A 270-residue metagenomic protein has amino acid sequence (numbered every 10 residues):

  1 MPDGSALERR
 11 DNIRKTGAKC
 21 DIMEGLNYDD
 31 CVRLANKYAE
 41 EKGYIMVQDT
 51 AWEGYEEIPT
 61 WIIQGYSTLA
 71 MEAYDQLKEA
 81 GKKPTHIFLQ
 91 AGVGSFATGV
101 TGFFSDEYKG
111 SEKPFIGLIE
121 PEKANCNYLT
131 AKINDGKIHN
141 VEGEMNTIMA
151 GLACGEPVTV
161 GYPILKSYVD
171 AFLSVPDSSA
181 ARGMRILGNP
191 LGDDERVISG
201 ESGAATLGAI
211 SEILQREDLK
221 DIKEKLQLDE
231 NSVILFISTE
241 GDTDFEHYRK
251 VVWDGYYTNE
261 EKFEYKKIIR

Functional and structural regions predicted by a protein language model:
M1-Y38, C126-I138, G161, E246-R249: Active-site-proximal loop->helix
G4-S5, L26-N27, A91-G92, E122 (+3 more regions): Short beta->alpha linker loops
N12, E53-S167, E217, I222-I269: Glycine-rich phosphate/pyrophosphate-binding loop at beta-loop-alpha junctions
I22-M23, M46-D49, L89, L118-I119 (+2 more regions): General beta-strand structural signal in soluble alpha/beta enzymes
L34, G99-F103, I186: A short acidic, amphipathic alpha-helical/loop segment
E40-Q48, S67, Y74, A124-H139 (+1 more regions): Acidic-glycine-rich active-site phosphate/pyrophosphate-binding loop
P157-Q227: Active-site-adjacent helical/loop segments in soluble small-molecule enzymes
